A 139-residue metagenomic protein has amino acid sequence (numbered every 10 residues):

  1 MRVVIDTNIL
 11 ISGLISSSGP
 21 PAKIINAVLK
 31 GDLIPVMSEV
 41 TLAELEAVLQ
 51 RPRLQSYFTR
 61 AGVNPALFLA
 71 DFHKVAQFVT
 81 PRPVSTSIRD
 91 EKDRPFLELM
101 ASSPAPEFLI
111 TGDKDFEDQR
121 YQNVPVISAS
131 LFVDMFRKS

Functional and structural regions predicted by a protein language model:
M1-M37: Short, well-structured N-terminal submotif of metal-dependent ribonuclease cores
N8, S18, E39, G62 (+2 more regions): Alpha-helix N-cap/helix-start capping motif
L10, L42, L54, F116-E117 (+1 more regions): A generic structural signal for short hydrophobic patches within well-formed alpha-helices
G13-L14, V48, Y57, Q119 (+1 more regions): Residues that scaffold the ATP/ADP-binding catalytic core of kinase and kinase-like folds
G19, V36, V63, S87 (+1 more regions): Residues at secondary-structure transition points
A27-V84: PIN-domain endoribonuclease scaffold, especially VapC-family toxins
D71-L109: Active-site neighborhoods of divalent-metal-dependent phosphate/nucleic-acid chemistry enzymes
S103-I110, K114-S139: Acidic, PIN/NYN-like endoribonuclease modules and their adjacent C-terminal/linker elements
